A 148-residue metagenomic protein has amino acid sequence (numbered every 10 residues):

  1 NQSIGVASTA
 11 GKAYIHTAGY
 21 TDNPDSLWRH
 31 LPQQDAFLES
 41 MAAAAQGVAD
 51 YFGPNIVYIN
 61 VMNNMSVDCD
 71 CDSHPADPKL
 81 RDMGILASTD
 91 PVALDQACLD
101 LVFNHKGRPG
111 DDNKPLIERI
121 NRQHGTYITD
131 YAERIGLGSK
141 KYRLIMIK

Functional and structural regions predicted by a protein language model:
N1-K148: Extended, low-polarity segments enriched in aliphatic/aromatic residues
